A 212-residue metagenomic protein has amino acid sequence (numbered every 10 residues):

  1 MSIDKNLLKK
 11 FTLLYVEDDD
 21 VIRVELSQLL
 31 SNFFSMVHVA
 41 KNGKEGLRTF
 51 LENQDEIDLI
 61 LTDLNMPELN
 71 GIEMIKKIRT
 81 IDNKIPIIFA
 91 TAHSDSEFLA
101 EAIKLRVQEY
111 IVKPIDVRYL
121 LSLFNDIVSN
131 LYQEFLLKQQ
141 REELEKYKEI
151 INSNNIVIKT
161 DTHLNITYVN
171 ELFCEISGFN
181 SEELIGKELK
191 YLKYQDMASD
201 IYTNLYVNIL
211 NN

Functional and structural regions predicted by a protein language model:
N6, F11, D19-V39: Two-component/phosphorelay signaling modules centered on CheY-like receiver
N42-E45, N70-K76, E188: Acidic catalytic/metal-coordinating carboxylates
M66: Receiver (REC) domain active-site loop signature in two-component systems and cognate sites in sensor histidine kinases
E73, S94-E109: Alpha4 helix (beta4-alpha4-beta5 surface) of REC/receiver domains from two-component response regulators
V157, L164-T167: Conserved hydrophobic beta-strand signature of PAS-family and PAS-like sensory domains
F173-L184: PAS/PAS-like sensory domain cap-loop motif
I185-M197: PAS-family sensory/regulatory domains
